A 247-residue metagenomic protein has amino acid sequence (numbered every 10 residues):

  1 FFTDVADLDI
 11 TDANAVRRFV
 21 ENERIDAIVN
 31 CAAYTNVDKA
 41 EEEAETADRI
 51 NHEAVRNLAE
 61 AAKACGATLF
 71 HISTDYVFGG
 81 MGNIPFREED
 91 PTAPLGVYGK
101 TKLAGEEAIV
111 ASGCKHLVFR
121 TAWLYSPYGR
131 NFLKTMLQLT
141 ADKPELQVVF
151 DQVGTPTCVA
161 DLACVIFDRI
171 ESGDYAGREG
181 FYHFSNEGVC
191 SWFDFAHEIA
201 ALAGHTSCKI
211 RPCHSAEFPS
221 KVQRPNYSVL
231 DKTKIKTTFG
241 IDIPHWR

Functional and structural regions predicted by a protein language model:
F1-L8, P212: A short beta-strand-loop structural module common to alpha/beta enzyme folds
F2, I10-I50, A61-K63: NAD(P)H-binding glycine-rich loop region in Rossmannoid oxidoreductase-like domains and their noncatalytic homologs
T3, I28-A32, L69-T74, G79 (+1 more regions): SDR active-site strand-loop-helix element
E42, R49, E53-N57, A64 (+2 more regions): Catalytic helix-loop patch of NAD(P)-dependent Rossmann-fold dehydrogenases
E107-G154, V159-D168: NAD(P)-dependent short-chain dehydrogenase/reductase
S172-K221: Mid/C-terminal beta-alpha module of Rossmann-like enzyme folds, strongest in SDR-family dehydrogenases/epimerases
N226-R247: C-terminal amphipathic/interface module of NAD(P)-dependent oxidoreductases and related NAD-binding regulators
